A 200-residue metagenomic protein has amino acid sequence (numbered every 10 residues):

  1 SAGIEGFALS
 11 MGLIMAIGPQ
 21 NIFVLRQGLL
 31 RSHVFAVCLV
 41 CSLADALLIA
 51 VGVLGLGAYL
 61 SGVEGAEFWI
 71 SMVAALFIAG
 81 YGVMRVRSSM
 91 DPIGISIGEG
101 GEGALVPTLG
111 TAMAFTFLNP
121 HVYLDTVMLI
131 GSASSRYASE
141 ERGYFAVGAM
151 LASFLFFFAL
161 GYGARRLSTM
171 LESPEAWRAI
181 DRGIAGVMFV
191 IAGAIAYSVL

Functional and structural regions predicted by a protein language model:
S1-F68, V127-Y144: Juxtamembrane transmembrane-helix termini in multi-pass membrane transport proteins
F7, M11, M15, A46 (+4 more regions): Hydrophobic/aromatic residues within the transmembrane alpha-helices of Major Facilitator Superfamily
S32-G110, G163: Membrane helix-loop-helix hairpins that form the core translocation module of multi-pass transporters
L39-G52, L118, V122-Y123, M150-F157: Membrane-embedded alpha-helical segments of transport systems, primarily multispan ion/solute transporters
V51-V53, F115-Y123, M188-L200: Hydrophobic alpha-helical transmembrane segments in multi-pass integral membrane proteins
G62-G94, M150-A159, E172-L200: Selective transmembrane alpha-helices of multi-pass membrane proteins
